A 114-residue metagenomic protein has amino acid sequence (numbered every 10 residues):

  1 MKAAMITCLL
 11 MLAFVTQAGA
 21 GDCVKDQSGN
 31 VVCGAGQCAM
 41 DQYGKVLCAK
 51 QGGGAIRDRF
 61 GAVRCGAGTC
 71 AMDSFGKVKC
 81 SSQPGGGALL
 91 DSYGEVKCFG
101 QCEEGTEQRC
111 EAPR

Functional and structural regions predicted by a protein language model:
M1-T7: Positively charged n-region of N-terminal signal peptides that target proteins for export
A13-T16: N-terminal signal peptide c-region/cleavage motif recognized by signal peptidases
G19-R114: Repetitive, compositionally biased segments used for assembly/scaffolding
